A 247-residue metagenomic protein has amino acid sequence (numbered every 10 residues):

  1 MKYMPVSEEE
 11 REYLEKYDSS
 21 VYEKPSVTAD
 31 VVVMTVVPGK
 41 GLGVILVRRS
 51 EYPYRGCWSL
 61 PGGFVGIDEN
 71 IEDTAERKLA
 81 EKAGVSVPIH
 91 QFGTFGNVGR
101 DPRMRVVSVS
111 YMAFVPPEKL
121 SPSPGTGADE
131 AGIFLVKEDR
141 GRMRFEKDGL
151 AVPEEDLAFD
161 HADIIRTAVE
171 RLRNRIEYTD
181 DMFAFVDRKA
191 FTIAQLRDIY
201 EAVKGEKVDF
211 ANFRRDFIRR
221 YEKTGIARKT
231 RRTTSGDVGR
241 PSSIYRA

Functional and structural regions predicted by a protein language model:
M1-Y22, A29-V32, E69-T74, V85-V87: Accessory alpha/beta interaction modules
R11-E12, K16-S59: N-terminal strand-loop-strand
P25-V27, E72-E76, A80-R142, G149 (+3 more regions): Active-site segment of metal-dependent pyrophosphate-handling enzymes, primarily the Nudix hydrolase catalytic core
V33-T35, L46, M112-F114, I244-R246: Short, well-ordered beta-strand micro-motif
G39-S86, G96, N174-A202: Conserved Nudix-box catalytic region and its N-terminal flanking loop in Nudix hydrolases and closely related
D163-R173: A conserved mid-domain beta-alpha-beta active-site/ligand-binding segment of alpha/beta enzyme cores
K207-R231: Charge-enriched amphipathic alpha-helical scaffolds
G225-A247: Long, intrinsically disordered, low-complexity Ser/Thr/Pro-rich regulatory/activation regions of nuclear proteins
